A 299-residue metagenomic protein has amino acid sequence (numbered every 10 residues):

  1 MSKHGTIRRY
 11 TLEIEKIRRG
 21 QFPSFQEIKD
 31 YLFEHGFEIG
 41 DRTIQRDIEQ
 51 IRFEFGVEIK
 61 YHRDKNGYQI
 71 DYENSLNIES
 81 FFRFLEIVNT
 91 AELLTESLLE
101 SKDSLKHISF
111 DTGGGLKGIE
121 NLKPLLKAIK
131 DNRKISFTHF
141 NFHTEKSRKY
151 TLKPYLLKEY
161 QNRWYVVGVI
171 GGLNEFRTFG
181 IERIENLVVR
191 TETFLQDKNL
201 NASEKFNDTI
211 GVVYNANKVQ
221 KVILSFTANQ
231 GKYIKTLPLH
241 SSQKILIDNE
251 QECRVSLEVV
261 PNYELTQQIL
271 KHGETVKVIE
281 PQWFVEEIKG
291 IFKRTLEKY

Functional and structural regions predicted by a protein language model:
M1-F82, R294-Y299: Short, basic/aromatic recognition patches that contact phosphate-bearing ligands
T11, F25, Q69-F140: Bulky hydrophobic/aromatic content
V57-I59, Y155, V222, Q243-K244: Residue-level detector of beta-strand structural context in well-folded domains
H62-D64, Y160, N249: Structural motif
G67-Q69, S136, Y165-V167, R254 (+1 more regions): General beta-strand recognition
D71-L76, V169-G172, L257-P261: Secondary-structure transition/turn motif
I108-I223: Core beta-strand-centered patch of the WYL/Sm-like small regulatory domain
N207-Y299: Polybasic (Lys/Arg-rich)
